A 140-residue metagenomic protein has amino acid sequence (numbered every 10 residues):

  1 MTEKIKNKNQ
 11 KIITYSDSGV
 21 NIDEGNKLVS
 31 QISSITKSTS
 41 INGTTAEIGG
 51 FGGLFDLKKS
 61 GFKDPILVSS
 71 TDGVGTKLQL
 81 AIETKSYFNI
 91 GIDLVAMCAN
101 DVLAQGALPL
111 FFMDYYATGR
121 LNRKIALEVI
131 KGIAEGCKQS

Functional and structural regions predicted by a protein language model:
I5-Q10: Short, basic, low-complexity termini and linkers enriched in Ser/Thr/Gly/Pro that act as targeting/leader peptides
I12-I13, D17-S18, I22-N26, G119: Charge-biased, low-complexity intrinsically disordered regions
Q31-S140: Glycine-rich phosphate/pyrophosphate-binding loop regions near the starts of catalytic domains
